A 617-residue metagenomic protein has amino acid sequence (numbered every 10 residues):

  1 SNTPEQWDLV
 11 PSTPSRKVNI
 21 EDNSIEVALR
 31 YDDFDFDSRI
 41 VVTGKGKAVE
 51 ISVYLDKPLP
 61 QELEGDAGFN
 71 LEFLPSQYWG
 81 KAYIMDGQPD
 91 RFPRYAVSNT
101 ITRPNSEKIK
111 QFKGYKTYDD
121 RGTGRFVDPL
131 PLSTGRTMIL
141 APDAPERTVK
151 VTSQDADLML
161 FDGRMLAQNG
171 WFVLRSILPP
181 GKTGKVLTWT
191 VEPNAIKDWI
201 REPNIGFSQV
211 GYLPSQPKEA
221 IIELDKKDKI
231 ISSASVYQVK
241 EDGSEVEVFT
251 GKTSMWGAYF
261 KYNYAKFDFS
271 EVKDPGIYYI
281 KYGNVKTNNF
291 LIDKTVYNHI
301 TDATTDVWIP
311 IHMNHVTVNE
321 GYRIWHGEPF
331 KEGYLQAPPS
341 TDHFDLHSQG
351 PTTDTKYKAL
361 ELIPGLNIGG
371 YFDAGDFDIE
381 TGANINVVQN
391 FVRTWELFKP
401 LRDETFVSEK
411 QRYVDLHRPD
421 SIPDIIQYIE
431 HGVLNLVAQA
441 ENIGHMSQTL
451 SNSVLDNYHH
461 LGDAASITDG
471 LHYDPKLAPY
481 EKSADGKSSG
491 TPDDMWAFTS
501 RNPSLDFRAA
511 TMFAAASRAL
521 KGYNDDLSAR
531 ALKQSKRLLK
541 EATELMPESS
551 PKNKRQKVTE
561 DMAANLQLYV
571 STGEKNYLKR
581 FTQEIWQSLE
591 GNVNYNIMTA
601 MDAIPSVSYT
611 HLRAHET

Functional and structural regions predicted by a protein language model:
N2-P58: Extended, loop-rich substrate-binding clefts of extracytoplasmic carbohydrate-active enzymes
D32, T123-W199: Beta-strand-rich recognition/accessory modules
E50-A96, K286-V296: Acidic (Asp/Glu-rich), glycine- and aromatic
Y54, S208, E219-D225: Short edge beta-strand/loop segments characteristic of extracellular beta-sandwich folds
Y78-I84, D198-P217, T287-H326: Low-complexity, Pro/Ser/Thr- and charge-rich linker/hinge segments at domain boundaries
P214, G251-D293: Ligand-binding face of N-terminal immunoglobulin V-set domains in extracellular IgSF glycoproteins
I309-A383, N390, F398-A519, Y523 (+5 more regions): Extended ligand-binding groove/face enriched in aromatic
T610-T617: Conserved small/polar residues in nucleotide/adenosyl-binding loops
